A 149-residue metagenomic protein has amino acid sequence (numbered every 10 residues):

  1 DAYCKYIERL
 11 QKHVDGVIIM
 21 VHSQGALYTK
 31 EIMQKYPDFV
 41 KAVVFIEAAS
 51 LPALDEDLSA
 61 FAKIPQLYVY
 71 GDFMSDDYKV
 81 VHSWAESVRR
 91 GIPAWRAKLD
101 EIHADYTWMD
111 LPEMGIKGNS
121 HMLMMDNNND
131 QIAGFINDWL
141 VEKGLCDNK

Functional and structural regions predicted by a protein language model:
A2-V17: Conserved acidic catalytic loop of the alpha/beta-hydrolase fold
Y3-Y6, W95, I132, I136: Stable alpha-helical elements in mature extracytoplasmic
Q11-K12, M20-V21, S59-A62: Extracellular/periplasmic catalytic domains that process cell-envelope and extracellular macromolecules
M20-T29: Gly/Ala-rich beta-loop-alpha elbow adjacent to hydrolase catalytic centers
E31-K35: Active-site signature of alpha/beta-hydrolase-fold catalytic machinery across serine- and Asp/Cys-nucleophile hydrolases
A42-L111: The feature captures the conserved acid-bearing segment of alpha/beta-hydrolase catalytic domains
G118, M122-K149: Catalytic active-site module of serine/aspartate enzymes centered on a nucleophile-bearing elbow/loop
